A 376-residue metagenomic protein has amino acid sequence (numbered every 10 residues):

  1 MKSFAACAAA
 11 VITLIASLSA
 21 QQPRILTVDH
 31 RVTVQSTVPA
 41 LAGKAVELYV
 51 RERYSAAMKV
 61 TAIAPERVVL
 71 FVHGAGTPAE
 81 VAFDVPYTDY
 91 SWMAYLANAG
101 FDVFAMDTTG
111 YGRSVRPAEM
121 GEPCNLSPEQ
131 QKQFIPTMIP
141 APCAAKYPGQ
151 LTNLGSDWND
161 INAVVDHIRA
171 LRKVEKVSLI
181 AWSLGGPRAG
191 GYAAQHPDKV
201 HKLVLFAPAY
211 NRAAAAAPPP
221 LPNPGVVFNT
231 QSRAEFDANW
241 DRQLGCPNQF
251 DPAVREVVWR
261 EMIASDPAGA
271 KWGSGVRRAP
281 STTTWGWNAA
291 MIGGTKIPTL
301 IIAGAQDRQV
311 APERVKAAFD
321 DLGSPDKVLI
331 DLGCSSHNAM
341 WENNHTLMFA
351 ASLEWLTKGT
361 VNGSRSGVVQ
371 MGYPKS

Functional and structural regions predicted by a protein language model:
Q21-A64: N-terminal cap/lid segment of alpha/beta-hydrolase-fold proteins
A57-A105, V115-M120: Short, surface-exposed "cap/lid" segments of acyl-processing enzymes
K132-P148, T152, W158-K176: Conserved acidic catalytic loop of the alpha/beta-hydrolase fold
C143, A213-I302, S376: Alpha/beta-hydrolase
L171-I180, L184-A213: Conserved hydrolase catalytic core segment
R308-R314: Conserved alpha/beta-hydrolase "acid-adjacent" motif
L322-N338: Catalytic histidine neighborhood in serine/cysteine hydrolases with alpha/beta-hydrolase-type architecture
S335-L347: Catalytic histidine-centered segment of alpha/beta-hydrolase-like enzymes
